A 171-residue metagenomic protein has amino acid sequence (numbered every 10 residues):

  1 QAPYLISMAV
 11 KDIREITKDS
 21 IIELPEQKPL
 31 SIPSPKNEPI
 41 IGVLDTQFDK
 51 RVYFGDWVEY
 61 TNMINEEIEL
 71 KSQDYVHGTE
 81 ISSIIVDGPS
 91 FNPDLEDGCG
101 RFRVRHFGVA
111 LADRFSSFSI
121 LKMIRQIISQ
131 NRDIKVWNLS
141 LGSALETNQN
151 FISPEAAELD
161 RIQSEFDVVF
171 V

Functional and structural regions predicted by a protein language model:
Q1-P33: Autoinhibitory propeptides
A2, D94-F102, R125-S129: Short low-complexity stretches enriched in small and charged residues
P3-L5, I84, G88, M123 (+2 more regions): Generic, well-ordered alpha-helical scaffold segments in large soluble proteins
P3-V10, G42-V43, I85, L159 (+1 more regions): N-terminal, helix-rich and Lys/Arg-enriched segments in bacterial and organellar proteins
E23-L30, G88-P89, M123, P154-L159: Short alpha-helical segments and helix-capping/turn motifs at coil-helix boundaries
L30-T61, I68-F118, E165-D167: Subtilisin-like serine protease catalytic core
E67-I68, G142: Short interface patches used for recognition in eukaryotic signaling and trafficking proteins
A110-V171: Substrate-binding/access-modulating region of protease and related hydrolase catalytic domains
